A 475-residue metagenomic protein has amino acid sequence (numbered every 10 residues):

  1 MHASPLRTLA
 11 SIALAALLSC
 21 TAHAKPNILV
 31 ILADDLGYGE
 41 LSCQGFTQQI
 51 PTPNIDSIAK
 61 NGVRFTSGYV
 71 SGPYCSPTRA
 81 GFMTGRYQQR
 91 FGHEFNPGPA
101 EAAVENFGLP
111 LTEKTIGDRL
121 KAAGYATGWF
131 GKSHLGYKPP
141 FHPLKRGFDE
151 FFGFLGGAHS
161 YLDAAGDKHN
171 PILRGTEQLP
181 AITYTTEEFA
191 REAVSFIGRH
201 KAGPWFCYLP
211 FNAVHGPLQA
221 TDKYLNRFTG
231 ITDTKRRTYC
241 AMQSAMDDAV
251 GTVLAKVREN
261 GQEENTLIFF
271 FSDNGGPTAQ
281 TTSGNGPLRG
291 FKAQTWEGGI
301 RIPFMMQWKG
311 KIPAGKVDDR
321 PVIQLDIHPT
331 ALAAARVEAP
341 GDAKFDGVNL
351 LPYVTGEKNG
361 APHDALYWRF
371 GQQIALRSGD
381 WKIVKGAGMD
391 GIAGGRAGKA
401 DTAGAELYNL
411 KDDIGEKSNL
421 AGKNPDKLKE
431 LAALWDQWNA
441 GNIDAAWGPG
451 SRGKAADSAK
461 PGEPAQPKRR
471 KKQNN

Functional and structural regions predicted by a protein language model:
H2, L9, A13-E406, I414-Q437 (+2 more regions): Formylglycine-dependent sulfatase
